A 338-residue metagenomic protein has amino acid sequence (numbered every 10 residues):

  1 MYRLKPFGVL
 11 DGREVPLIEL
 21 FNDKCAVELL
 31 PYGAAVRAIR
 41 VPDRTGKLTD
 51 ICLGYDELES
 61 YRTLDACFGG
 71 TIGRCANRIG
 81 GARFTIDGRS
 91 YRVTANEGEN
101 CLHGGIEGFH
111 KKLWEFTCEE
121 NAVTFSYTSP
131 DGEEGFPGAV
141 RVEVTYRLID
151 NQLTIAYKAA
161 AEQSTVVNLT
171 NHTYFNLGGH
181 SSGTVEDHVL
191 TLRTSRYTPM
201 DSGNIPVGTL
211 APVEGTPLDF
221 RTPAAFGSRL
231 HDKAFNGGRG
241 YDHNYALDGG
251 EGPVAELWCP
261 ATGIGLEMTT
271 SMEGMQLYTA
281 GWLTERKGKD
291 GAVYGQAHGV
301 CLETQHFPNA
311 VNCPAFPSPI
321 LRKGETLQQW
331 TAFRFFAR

Functional and structural regions predicted by a protein language model:
M1-R338: An exposed, glycine/acidic-rich loop-and-rim segment of catalytic or binding clefts
